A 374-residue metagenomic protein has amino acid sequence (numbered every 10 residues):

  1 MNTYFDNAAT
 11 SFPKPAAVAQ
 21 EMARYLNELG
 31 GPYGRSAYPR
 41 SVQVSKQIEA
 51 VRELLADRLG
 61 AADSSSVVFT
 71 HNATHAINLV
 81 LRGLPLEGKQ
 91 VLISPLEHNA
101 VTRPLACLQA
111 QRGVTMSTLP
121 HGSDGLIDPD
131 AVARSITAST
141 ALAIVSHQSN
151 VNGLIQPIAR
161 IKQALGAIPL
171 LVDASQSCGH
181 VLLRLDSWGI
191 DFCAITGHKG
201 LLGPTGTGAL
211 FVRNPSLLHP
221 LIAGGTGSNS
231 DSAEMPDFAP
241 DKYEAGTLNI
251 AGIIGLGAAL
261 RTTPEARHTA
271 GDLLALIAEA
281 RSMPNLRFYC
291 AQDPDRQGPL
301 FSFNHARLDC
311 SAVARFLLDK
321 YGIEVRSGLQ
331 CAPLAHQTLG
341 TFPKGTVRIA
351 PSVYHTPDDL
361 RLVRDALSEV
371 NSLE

Functional and structural regions predicted by a protein language model:
M1-E374: Pyridoxal 5′-phosphate
